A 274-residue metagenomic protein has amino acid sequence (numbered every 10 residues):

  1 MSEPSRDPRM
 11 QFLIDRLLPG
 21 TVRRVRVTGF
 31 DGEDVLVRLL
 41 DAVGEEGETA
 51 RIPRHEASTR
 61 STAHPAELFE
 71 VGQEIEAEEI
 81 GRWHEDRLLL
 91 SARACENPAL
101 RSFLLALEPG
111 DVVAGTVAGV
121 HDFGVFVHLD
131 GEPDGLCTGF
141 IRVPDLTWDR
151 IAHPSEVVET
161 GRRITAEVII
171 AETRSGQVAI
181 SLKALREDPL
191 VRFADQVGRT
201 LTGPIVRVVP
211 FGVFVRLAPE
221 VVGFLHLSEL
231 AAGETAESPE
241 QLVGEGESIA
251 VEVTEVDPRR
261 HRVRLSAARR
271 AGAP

Functional and structural regions predicted by a protein language model:
M1-P274: Single-stranded RNA-binding regions, centering on S1/OB-family and related RNA-binding modules
